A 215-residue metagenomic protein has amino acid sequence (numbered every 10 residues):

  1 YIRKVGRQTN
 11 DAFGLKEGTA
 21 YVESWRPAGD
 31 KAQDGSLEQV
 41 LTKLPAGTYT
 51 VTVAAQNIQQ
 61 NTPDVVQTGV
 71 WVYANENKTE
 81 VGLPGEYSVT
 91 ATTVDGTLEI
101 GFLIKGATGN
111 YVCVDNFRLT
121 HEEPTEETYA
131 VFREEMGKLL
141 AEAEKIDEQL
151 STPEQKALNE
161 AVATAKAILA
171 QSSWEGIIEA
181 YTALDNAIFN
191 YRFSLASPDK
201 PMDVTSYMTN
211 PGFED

Functional and structural regions predicted by a protein language model:
Y1-W25, G212-D215: Extracellular glycan-recognition surfaces and repeat-rich motifs
G18-S36, E80: Extracellular beta-rich ligand/substrate-recognition surface
D34-T62, Y87-A91, I100, F117 (+1 more regions): Extra-cytoplasmic beta-strand recognition segments
I58-Q60, A107, E122: Short coil/turn motifs at secondary-structure junctions
P63-E76: Short, surface-exposed beta-strand/strand-loop-strand elements in extracellular ectodomains
G101-N110: Short beta-strand-plus-loop segments that form exposed binding edges in beta-rich domains
G109-E126: Exposed low-complexity, polar/acidic, P/S/T/G-rich flexible segments that act as propeptides, protease-susceptible
P124-T209: Beta-rich interaction/scaffold domains
